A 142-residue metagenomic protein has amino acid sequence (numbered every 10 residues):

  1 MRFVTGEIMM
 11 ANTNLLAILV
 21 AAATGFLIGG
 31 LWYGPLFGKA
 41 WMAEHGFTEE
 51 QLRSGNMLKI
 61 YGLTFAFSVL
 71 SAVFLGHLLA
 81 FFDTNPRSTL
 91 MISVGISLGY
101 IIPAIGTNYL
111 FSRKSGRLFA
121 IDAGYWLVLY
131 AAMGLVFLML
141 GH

Functional and structural regions predicted by a protein language model:
R2-H142: Juxtamembrane/disordered regions of integral membrane proteins
